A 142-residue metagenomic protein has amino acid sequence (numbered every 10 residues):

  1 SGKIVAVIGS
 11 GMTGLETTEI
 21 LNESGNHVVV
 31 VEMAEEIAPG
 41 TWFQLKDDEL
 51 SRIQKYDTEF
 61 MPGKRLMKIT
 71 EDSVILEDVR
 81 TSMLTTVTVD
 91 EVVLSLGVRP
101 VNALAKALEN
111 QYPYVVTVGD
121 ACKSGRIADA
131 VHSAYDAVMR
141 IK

Functional and structural regions predicted by a protein language model:
S1-T41, E77-E91, S95-K142: Rossmann-like dinucleotide/flavin-binding elements
W42-F43, E49-L50, E59: Short acidic, glycine/proline-enriched helix-loop-strand junctions
K46-E49, A134-D136: Short, hinge-like loop/turn segments at secondary-structure boundaries
E49-R52, V92: Acidic, Ser/Thr-rich peripheral helices and adjacent loops at domain boundaries
R52-I53, D57, L108: A conserved amphipathic helix/loop scaffold that creates a polar/acidic microenvironment used either to coordinate
E59, M67, T85-V87: Residues that recognize and position ribonucleotide moieties
E59-M61, V116: General small-molecule cofactor/ligand-binding pocket signal
P62-S73: A conserved short coil-to-beta-strand element within the FAD-binding core of flavoproteins
